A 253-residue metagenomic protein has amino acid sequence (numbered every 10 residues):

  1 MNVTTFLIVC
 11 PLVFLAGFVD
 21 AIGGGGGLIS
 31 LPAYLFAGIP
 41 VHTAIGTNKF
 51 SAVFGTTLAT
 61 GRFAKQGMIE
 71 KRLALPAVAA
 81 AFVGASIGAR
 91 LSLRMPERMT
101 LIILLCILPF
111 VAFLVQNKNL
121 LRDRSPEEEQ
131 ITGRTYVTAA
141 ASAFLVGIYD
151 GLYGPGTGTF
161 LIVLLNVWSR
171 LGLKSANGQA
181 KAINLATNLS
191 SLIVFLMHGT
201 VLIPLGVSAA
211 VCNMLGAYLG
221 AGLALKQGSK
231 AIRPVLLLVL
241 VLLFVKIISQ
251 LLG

Functional and structural regions predicted by a protein language model:
M1-P40, P126-N177: Selected transmembrane alpha-helices and immediately adjacent juxtamembrane segments of polytopic inner-membrane
C10, F14, F18, K49 (+10 more regions): Residue-level signature of the transmembrane alpha-helical core of multi-pass small-molecule transporters
I22, K65, R94-M95, N117-K118 (+4 more regions): Helix-loop junctions at the membrane-solvent interface of multi-pass transporters, primarily the C-terminal
F36, T43, A89, L93 (+5 more regions): Transmembrane helix-loop junction
H42-G46, N177-K181: Small-residue hotspots at the loop-to-helix junctions and early N-terminal turns of transmembrane alpha-helices
G46-C106, N188-L238: Selective hydrophobic functional segments
L58-M68, A89, L105-I131, F244-G253: Transmembrane helix exit motif
L145-Y153, S191-G199, G206, L243-G253: Hydrophobic alpha-helical transmembrane segments in multi-pass integral membrane proteins
